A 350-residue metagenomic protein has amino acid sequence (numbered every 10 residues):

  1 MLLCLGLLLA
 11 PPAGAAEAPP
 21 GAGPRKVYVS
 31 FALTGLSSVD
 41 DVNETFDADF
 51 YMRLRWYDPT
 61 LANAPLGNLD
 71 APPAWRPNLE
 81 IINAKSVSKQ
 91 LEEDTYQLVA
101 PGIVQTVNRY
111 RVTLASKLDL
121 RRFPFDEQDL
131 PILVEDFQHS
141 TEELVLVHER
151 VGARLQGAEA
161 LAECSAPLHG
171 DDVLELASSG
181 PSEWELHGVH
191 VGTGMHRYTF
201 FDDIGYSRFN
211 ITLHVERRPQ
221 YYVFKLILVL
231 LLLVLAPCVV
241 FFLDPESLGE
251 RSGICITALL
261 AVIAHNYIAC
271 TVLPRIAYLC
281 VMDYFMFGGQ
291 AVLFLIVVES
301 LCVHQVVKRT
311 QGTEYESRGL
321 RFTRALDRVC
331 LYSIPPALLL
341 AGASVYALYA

Functional and structural regions predicted by a protein language model:
M1-A10: Bacterial N-terminal signal peptides
A15-I256, I268-D283, K308-V329, S333: Non-transmembrane, solvent-exposed beta-strand/loop segments in proteins with extracellular/lumenal exposure or large
P131-E135, G289, E299: Short, well-ordered alpha-helical packing segments
L228-A236, I256-H265, G288-V298, P336-L340: Hydrophobic alpha-helical cores of multi-pass transmembrane domains in eukaryotic membrane proteins
F294-A350: Generic detector of multi-pass transmembrane helix bundles and their immediately adjacent loops in polytopic membrane
